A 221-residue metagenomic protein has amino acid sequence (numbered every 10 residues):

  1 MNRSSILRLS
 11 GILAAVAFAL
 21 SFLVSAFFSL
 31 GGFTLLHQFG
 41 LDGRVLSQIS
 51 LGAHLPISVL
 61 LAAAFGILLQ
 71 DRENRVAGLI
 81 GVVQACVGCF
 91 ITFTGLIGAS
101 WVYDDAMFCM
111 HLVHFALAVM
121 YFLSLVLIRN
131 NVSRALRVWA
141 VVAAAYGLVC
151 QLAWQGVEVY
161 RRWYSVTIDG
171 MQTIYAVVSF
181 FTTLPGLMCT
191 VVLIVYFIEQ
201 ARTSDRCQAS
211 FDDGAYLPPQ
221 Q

Functional and structural regions predicted by a protein language model:
M1-A14: N-terminal membrane topogenic signal
M1-S4, R202-Q221: Low-complexity, intrinsically disordered extramembrane tails and loops of integral membrane proteins
N2-R3, G66-L79, L127-W139: Membrane-interface helix-boundary motifs at transmembrane edges
I12-V16, L61, R75-I91, R137-Q151: Transmembrane alpha-helical segments of multi-pass membrane proteins
V16-F33: Alpha-helical transmembrane segments of multi-pass membrane proteins
G31-S47, I97-F108, W154-F181: Interfacial non-cytosolic loop connecting adjacent transmembrane helices
G52-L60, I91, F108-S124, G186-L187: Generic alpha-helical transmembrane segments
A63, F115-V141, V192-Q200: Alpha-helical transmembrane segments in multipass membrane proteins, preferentially the mid-helix core
